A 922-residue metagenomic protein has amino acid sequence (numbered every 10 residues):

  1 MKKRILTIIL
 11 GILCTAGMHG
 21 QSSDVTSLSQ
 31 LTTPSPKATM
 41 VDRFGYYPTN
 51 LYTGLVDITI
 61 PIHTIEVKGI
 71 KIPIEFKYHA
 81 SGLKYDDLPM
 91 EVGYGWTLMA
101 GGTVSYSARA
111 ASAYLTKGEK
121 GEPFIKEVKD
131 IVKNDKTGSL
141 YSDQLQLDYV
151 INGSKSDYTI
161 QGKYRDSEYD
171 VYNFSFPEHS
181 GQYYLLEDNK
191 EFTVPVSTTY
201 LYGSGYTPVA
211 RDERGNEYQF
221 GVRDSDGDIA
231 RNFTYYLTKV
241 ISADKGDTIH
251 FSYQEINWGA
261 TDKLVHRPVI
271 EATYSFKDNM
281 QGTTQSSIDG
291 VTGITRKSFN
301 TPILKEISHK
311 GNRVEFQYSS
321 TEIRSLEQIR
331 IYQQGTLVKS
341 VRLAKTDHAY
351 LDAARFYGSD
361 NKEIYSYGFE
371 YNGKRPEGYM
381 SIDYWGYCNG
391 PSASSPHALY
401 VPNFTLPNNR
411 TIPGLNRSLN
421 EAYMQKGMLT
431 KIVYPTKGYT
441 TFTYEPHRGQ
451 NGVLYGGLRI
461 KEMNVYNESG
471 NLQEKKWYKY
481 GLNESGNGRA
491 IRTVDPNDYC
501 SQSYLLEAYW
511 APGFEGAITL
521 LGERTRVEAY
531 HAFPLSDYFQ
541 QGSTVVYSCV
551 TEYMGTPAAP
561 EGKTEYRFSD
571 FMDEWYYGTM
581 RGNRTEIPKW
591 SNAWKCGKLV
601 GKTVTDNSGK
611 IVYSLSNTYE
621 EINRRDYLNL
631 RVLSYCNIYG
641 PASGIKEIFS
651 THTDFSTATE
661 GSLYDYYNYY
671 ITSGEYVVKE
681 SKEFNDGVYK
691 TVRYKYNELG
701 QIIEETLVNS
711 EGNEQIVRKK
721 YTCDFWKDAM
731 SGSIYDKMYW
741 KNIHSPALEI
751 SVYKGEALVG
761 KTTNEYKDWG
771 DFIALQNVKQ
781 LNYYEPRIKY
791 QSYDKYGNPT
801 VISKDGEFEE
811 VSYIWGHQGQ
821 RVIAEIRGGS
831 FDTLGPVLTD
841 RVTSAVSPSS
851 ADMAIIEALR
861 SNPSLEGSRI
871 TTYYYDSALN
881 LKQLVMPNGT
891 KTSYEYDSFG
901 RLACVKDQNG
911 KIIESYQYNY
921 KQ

Functional and structural regions predicted by a protein language model:
M1-D24: Bacterial Sec-dependent N-terminal signal peptides
Q21-T238, S242-K245, Q285-S298, P376-A422 (+1 more regions): Long, intrinsically disordered, low-complexity, charged/polar and glycine-rich segments
T207-R211, T238-I241, L304-S308, E327-R330 (+11 more regions): Beta-strand elements of repeat-based all-beta scaffolds
N232-F233, N300, E322-R324, D347-A349 (+5 more regions): Edge/loop elements at the starts and ends of beta-strands within beta-rich repeat scaffolds
H250-Q328, K610-Y664: Solenoidal tandem-repeat scaffolds enriched in leucines and small polar residues
K277, S381-T405, G488-G522, K610-V612 (+4 more regions): Low-complexity, serine/threonine/proline-enriched polar segments
I323, I329, Q333-G368: Long, internal scaffold/assembly segments composed of regular secondary structure
G335-R342, E363, L472-E474, I611-Y613 (+2 more regions): Amphipathic hydrophobic-ligand
